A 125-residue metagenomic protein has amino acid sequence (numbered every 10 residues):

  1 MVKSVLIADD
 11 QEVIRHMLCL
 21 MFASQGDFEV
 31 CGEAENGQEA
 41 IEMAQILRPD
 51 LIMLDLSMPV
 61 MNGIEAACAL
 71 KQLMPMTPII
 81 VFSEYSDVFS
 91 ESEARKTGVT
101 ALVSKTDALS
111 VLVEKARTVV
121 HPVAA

Functional and structural regions predicted by a protein language model:
V2-I14, L18-F22: Conserved acidic segment of CheY-like receiver
A8-D9, A34, I52: Conserved sequence signature across two-component system core domains
D27-E35, M43: Short hydrophobic/Thr-rich beta-strand motif most characteristic of the beta2 strand and flanking loop of CheY-like
N36-E39, N62-E65: Acidic catalytic/metal-coordinating carboxylates
L47-M53: Active-site beta3 strand of CheY-like receiver
M58: Receiver (REC) domain active-site loop signature in two-component systems and cognate sites in sensor histidine kinases
E65, S86-V103, D107, V111-E114 (+1 more regions): Alpha4 helix (beta4-alpha4-beta5 surface) of REC/receiver domains from two-component response regulators
